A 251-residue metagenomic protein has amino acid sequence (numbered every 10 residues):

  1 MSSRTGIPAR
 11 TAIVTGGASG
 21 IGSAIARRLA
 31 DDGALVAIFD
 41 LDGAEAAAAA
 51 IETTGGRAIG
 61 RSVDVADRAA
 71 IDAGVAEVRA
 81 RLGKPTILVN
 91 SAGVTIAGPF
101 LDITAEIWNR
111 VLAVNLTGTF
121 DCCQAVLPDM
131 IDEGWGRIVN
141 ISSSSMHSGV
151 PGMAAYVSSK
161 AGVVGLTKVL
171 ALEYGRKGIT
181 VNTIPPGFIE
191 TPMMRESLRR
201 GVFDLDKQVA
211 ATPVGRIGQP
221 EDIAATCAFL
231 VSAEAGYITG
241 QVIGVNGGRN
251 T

Functional and structural regions predicted by a protein language model:
S2-R4, S148, A228, T239-T251: Short C-terminal tail/terminal secondary-structure segment of NAD(P)H-dependent dehydrogenase/reductase domains
A34-A46: Conserved glycine-rich Rossmann-like NAD(P)H-binding loop of the short-chain dehydrogenase/reductase
P99-F100, I107-L112, I138, Q208: Substrate-binding pocket helix/loop in short-chain dehydrogenase/reductase
L101, S148-A154, R176-K177, G215 (+1 more regions): Active-site loop immediately N-terminal to the catalytic Tyr-X3-Lys motif of short-chain dehydrogenase/reductase
C123, S159, T167: Active-site helix of classical SDR
P128, L172-R176, G236: Alpha-helical segment proximal to the catalytic Tyr-Lys
S143: Residue(s) in the substrate-gating loop at a strand-loop-helix junction that position the organic substrate next
